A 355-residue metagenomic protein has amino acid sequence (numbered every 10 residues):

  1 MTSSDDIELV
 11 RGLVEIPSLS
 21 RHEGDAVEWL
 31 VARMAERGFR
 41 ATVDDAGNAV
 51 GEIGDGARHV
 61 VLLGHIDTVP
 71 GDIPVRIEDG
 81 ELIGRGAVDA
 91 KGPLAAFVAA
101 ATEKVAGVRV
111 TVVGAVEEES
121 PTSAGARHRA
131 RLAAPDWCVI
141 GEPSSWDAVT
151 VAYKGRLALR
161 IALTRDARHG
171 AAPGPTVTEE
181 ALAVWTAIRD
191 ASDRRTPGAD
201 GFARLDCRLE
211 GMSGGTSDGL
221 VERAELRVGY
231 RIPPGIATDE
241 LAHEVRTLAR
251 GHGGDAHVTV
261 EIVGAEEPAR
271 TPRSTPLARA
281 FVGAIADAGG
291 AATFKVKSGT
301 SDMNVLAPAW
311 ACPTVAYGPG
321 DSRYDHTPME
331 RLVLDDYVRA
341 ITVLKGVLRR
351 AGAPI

Functional and structural regions predicted by a protein language model:
M1-A87, M303, A311, D321: Acidic/His- and Gly-rich active-site-bordering loop/insert found across diverse amide/peptide-bond hydrolases
I7, G24-E28, L94, A242-R246 (+1 more regions): Short, surface-exposed alpha-helical segments at coil->helix boundaries
A57-G114, H128, P328: Active-site metal-coordination/substrate-binding segment of hydrolases, especially metallo-dependent peptidases
V61, L82, D136-I140, A158-R160 (+1 more regions): Short glycine-aspartate micro-motif
D72-I73, D147-V151, S213-G219: Short beta-strand/turn micro-motifs at beta-sheet edges
A95-R156, A162: Acidic/histidine-rich catalytic neighborhood of metal-dependent amide-processing enzymes
P143, L157-I355: Metal-dependent amide/peptide-bond hydrolase catalytic core, centered on the "pita-bread" metallohydrolase fold
